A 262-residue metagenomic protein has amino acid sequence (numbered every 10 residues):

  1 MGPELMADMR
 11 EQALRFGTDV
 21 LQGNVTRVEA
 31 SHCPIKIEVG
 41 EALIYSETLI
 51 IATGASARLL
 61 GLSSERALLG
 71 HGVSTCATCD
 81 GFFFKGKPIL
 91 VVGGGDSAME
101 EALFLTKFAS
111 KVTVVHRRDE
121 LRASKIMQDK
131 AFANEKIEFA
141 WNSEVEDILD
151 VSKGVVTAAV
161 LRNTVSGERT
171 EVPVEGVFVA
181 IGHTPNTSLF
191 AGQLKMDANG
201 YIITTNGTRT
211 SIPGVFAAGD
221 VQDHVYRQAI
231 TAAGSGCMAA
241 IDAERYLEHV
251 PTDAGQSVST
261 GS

Functional and structural regions predicted by a protein language model:
A7-R15, D19-H32, I37-V39, L43-I44 (+2 more regions): A Rossmann-like FAD-binding core segment of flavoenzymes
Y45, I51-A52, V91, V179-A180: Redox-cofactor binding/interface segments in oxidoreductases and associated redox assembly factors
S46-E47, G86, V174, I212: Active-site acidic short loop of glycosyltransferases
S56, G61, R66-F83, V179-T231 (+2 more regions): FAD-site-proximal beta/loop scaffold in flavoenzymes
G93-G95: Glycine-rich Rossmann-fold phosphate-binding loop(s) that bind the pyrophosphate of adenine dinucleotide cofactors
A98-M99: N-terminal Rossmann-fold NAD(P) dinucleotide-binding loop
